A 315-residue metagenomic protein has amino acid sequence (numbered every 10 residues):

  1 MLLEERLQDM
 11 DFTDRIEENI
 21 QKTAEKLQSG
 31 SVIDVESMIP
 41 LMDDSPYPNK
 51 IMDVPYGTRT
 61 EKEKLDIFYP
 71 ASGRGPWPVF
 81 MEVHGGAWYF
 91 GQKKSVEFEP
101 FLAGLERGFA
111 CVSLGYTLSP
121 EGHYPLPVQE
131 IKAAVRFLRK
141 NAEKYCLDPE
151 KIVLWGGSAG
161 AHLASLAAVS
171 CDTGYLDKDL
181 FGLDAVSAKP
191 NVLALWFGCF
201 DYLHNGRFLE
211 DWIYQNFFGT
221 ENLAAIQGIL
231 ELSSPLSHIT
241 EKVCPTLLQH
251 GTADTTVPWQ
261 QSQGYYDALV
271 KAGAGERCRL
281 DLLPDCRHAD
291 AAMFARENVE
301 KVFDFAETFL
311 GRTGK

Functional and structural regions predicted by a protein language model:
L2-K315: Alpha/beta-hydrolase superfamily serine-hydrolase fold, recognizing
